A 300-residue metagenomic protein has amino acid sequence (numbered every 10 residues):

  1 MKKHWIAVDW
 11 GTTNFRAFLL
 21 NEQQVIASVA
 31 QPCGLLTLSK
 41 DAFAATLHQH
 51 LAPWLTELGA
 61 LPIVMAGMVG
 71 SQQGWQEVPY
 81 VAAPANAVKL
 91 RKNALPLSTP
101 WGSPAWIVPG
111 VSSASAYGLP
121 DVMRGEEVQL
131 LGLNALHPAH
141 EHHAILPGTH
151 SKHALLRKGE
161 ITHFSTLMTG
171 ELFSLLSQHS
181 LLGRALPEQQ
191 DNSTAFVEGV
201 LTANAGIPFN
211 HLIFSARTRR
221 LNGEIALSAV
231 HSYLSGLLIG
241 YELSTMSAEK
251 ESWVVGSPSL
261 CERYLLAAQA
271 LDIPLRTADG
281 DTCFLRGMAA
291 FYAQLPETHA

Functional and structural regions predicted by a protein language model:
W5-A42: Short glycine-rich, Thr/Ser-proximal phosphate-binding strand/loop in the N-terminal lobe of ATP-dependent enzymes
V8-N14, M68, I145-H150, T169 (+1 more regions): A short acidic Gly-Thr/Ser loop motif
F15, L20, L181-A300: ATP-binding/phosphotransfer module of carbohydrate and carboxylate kinases, centering on a glycine-rich
N21-Q24, W101, L155-E160: Short acidic-glycine loop/turn motifs at beta-strand connectors
L38, V111-P147, K152, L156-G206: Glycine-rich phosphate-binding loop plus the immediately following alpha-helix
Q49-P62, L243-K250: Phosphate/pyrophosphate-binding loops at sites that engage ATP/ADP/AMP, CoA/4′-phosphopantetheine, polyphosphate
T56-P120: Short beta-strand-loop/turn "lid" adjacent to the catalytic site in phosphate-handling enzymes
G59-S71, G148, I239, K250-P258: Short glycine-rich phosphate-binding loop at a beta-alpha junction
